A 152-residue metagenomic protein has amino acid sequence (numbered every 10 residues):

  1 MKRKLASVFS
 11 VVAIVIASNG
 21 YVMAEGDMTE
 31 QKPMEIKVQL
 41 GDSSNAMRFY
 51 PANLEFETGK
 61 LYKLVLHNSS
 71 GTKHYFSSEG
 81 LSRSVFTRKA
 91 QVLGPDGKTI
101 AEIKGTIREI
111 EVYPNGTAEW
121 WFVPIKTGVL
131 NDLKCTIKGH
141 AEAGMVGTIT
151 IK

Functional and structural regions predicted by a protein language model:
M1-F9: Bacterial N-terminal signal peptides that target proteins for export
F9-A17: Bacterial N-terminal signal peptides
N19-A24: Sec/Tat signal peptide C-region and signal peptidase I cleavage site
E25, E30, I103-K152: Extracellular/periplasmic metallocenter environments
T29-L61: N-terminal edge beta-strand
A46, G94-T106: Short beta-strand and strand-turn-strand segments in soluble, beta-rich domains
L66-S70: Asparagine-centered strand-capping/turn motif at beta-strand->loop junctions
S82-G94: Short aromatic-acidic-glycine turn motif
